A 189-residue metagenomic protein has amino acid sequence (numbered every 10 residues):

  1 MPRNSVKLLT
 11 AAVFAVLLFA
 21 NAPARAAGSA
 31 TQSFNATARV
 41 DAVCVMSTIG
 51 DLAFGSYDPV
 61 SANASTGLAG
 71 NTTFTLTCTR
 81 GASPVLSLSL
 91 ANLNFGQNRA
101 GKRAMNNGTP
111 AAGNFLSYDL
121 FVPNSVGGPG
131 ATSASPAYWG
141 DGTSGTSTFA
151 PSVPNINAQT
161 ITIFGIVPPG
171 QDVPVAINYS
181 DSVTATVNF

Functional and structural regions predicted by a protein language model:
M1-A11: Bacterial N-terminal signal peptides that target proteins for export
P2, F19, G96, A104-M105 (+3 more regions): Intrinsically disordered, low-complexity peptide-like regions
T10-F19: Hydrophobic helical h-region of N-terminal Sec-dependent signal peptides in bacterial secretory/periplasmic proteins
N21-P23: N-terminal signal peptide c-region/cleavage motif recognized by signal peptidases
R25-G113, F149-F189: N-terminal small/polar-rich segments of proteins
N107-Y138: Extracellular/luminal beta-rich ligand-recognition and adhesion surfaces characterized by aromatic-Gly/Pro-enriched
V126-I156: Extracellular beta-sheet repeat scaffolds used for adhesion and glycan interaction
